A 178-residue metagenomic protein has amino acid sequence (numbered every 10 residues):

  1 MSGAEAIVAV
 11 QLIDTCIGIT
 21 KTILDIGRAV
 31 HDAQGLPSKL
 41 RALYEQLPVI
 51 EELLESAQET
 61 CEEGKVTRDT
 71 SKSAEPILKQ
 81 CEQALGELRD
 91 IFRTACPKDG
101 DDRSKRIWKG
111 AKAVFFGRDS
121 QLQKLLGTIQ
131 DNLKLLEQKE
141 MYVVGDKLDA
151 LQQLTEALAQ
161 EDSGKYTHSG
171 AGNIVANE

Functional and structural regions predicted by a protein language model:
M1-D69, S73: N-terminal amphipathic alpha-helical segments
G18, E52-E55, E59-E62, G86 (+5 more regions): Short amphipathic alpha-helices and their capping/turn residues within compact interaction modules
I23, G27-V30, L54, C61 (+5 more regions): Short, flexible/disordered secondary-structure transition segments
A74-C96, K124, T128: Elongated alpha-helical scaffolds
D102-E178: Regulatory helix-to-disordered linker/tail regions at the edges of structured cores
